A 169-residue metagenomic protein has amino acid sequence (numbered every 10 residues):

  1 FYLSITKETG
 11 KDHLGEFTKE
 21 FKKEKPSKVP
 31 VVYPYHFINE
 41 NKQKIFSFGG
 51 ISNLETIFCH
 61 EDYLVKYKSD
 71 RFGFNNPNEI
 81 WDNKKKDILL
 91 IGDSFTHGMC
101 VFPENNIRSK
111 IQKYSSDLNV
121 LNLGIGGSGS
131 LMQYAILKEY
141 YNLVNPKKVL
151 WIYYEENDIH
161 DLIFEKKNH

Functional and structural regions predicted by a protein language model:
F1-F46, L131-H169: Interaction-surface signature
I5-Y114: Membrane/wall-proximal cationic-aromatic binding patches
D87-I91, L121, V149: Conserved beta-strand elements of the Class I
T96-H97, G127, E156: Active-site micro-motifs of SAM-dependent methyltransferase domains
P103, G129-M132: Soluble or luminal CAZymes and related metallo-dependent hydrolases
K110, D117-L118, S128: Extracytoplasmic small-molecule ligand-binding "clamshell" domains of the periplasmic binding protein/Venus flytrap
S115-S116, V144: A broad structural signal for alpha-helix termini and local helix breaks/kinks
